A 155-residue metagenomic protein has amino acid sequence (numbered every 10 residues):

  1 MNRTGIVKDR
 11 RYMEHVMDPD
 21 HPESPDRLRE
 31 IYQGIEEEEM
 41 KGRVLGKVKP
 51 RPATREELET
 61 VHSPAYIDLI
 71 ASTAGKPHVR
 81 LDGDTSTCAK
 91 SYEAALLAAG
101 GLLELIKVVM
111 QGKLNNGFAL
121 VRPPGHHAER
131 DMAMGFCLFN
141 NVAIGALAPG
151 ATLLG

Functional and structural regions predicted by a protein language model:
M1-G155: HDAC/HDAC-like amidohydrolase catalytic core signature
